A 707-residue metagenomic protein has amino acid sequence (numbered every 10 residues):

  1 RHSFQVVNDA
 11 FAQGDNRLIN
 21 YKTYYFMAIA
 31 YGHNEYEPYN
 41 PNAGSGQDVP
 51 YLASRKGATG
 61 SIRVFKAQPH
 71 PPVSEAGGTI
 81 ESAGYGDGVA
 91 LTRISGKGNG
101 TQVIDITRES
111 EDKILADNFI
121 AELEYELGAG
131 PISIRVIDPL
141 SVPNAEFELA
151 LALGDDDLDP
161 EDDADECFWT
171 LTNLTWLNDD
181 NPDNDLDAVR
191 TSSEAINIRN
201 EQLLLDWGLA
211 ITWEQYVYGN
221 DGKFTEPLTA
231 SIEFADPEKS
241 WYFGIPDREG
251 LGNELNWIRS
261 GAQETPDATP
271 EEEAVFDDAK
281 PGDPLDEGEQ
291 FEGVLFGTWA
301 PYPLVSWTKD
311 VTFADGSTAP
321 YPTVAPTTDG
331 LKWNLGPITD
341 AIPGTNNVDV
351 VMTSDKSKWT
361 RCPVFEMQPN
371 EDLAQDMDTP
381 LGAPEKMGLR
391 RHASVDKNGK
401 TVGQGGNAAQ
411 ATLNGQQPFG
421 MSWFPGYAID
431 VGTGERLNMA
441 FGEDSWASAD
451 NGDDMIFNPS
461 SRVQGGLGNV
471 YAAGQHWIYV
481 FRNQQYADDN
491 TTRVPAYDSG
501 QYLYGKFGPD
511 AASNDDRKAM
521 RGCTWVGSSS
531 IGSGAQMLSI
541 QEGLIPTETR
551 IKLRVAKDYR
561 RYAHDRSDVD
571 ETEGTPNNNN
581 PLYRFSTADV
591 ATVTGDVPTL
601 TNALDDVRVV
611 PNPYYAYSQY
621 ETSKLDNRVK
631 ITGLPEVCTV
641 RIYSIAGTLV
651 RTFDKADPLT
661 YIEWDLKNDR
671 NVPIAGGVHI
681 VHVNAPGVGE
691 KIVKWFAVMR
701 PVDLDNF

Functional and structural regions predicted by a protein language model:
R1-N671, H682-N684, V688-E690, F696-D705: Polybasic, low-complexity Lys/Arg-rich tracts in intrinsically disordered regions that serve as generic basic
H679: Cell-envelope/extracellular polymer assembly enzymes that use nucleotide-activated donors
